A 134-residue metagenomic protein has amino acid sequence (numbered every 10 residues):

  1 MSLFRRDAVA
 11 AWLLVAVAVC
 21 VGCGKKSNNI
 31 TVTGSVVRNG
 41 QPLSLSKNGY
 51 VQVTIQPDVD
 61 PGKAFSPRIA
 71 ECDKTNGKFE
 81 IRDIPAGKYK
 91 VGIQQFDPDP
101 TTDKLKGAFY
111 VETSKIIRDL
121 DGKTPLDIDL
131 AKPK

Functional and structural regions predicted by a protein language model:
S2-K134: Glycine/proline-rich low-complexity segments that form flexible loops, beta-turns, and polyproline
